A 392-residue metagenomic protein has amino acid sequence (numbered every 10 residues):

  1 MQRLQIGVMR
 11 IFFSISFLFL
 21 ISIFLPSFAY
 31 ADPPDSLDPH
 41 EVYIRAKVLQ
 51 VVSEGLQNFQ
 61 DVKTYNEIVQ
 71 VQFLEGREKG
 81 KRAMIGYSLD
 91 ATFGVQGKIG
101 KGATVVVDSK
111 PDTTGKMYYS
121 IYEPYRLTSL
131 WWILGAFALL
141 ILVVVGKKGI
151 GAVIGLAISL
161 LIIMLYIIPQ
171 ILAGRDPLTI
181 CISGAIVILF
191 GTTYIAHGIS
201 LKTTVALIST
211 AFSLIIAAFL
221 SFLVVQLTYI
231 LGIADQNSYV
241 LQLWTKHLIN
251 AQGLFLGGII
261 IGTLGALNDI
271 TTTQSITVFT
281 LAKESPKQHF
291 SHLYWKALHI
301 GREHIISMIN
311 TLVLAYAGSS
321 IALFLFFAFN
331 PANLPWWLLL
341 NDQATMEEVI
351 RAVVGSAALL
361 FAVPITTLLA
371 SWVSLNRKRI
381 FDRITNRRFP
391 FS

Functional and structural regions predicted by a protein language model:
S14-P26: Bacterial N-terminal signal peptides
A29-A31: Boundary at the C-terminal end of the N-terminal hydrophobic targeting segment
H40-Y65: Structural detector for short beta-strands of small beta-barrel domains
A91-T128: Extended, hydrophilic extramembrane loops/domains of integral membrane proteins
I133-Q242, A251-G262: Transmembrane alpha-helical segments that form the functional core of multipass membrane systems
S209-L214, T245-I261, S307, T311 (+2 more regions): Pore-lining and gate-forming transmembrane alpha-helices of multi-pass membrane transport proteins
L264-T272, V278-F324, N333: Helical hairpin unit composed of two closely spaced alpha helices linked by a short loop
E303, A315-A317, I321-S392: Hydrophobic alpha-helical transmembrane segments of membrane transport and translocation systems, primarily multi-pass
